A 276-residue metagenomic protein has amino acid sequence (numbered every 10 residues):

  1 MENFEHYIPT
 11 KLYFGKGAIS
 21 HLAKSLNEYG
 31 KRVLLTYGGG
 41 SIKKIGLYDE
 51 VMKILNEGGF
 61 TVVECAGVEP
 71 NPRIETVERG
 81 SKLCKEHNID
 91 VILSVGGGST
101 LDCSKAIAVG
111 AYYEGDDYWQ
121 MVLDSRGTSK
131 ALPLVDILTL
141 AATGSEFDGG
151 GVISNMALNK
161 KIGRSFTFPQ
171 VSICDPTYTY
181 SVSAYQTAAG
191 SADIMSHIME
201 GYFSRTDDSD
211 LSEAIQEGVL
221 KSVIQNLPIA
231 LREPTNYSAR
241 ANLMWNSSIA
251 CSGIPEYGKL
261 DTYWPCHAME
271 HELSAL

Functional and structural regions predicted by a protein language model:
M1-V91: ATP/NTP phosphate-donor binding region
T10, S20, Y113-L211: A glycine/threonine-rich phosphate-anchoring loop and its flanking beta-alpha core in nucleotide/phosphate-binding
K11-L12, R32-L34, V62-V63, D90-L93 (+5 more regions): Structural motif
E69, V95-G97, D261-C266: Active-site nucleophile and cofactor-binding loops and adjacent substrate-binding regions of central metabolic enzymes
R79-S81, T100-E114, F147-D148: Short Gly/Thr/Asp-enriched flexible loops that form oxyanion-binding sites at enzyme active sites
I89-K105, T139-S145: Glycine/serine-rich anion-binding loops at beta->alpha junctions that coordinate negatively charged ligand groups
R205-L276: Active-site segments that bind and position negatively charged phosphate/pyrophosphate groups
